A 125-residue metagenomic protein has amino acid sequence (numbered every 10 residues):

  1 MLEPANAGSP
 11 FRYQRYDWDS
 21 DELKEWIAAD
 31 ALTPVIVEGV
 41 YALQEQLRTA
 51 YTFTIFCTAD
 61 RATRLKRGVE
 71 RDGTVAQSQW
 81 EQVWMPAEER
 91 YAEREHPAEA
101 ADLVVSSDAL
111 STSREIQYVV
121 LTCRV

Functional and structural regions predicted by a protein language model:
M1-T33: ATP-dependent small-molecule kinase phosphotransfer cores that center on conserved nucleotide phosphate-binding segments
A5, R71-D72, A87: Alpha-helix boundary/capping residues
N6-P10, E89, H96: Generic structural signal for secondary-structure transition and capping sites
R15-L23, V35-V40, W84-E89: Short gly/ser/thr-rich secondary-structure transition/capping motifs
E22-D72: ATP-dependent NMP and nucleoside kinases share a basic, alpha-helical "lid"
T49, F53, K66, E70 (+2 more regions): NTP-dependent small-molecule kinase module
A62, V75-A87: Anionic, Ser/Thr-rich low-complexity intrinsically disordered regions
